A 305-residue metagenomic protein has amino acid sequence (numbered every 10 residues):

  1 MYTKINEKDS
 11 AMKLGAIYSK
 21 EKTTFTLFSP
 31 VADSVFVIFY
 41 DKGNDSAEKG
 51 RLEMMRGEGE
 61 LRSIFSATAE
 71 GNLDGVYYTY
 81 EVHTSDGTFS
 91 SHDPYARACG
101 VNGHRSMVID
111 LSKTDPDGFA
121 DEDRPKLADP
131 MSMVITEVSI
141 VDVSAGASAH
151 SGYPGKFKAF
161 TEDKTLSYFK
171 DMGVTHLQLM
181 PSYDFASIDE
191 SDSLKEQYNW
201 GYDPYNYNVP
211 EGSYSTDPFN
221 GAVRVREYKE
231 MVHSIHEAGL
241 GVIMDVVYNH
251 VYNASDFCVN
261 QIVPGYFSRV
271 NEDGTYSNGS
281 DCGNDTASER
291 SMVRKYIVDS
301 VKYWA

Functional and structural regions predicted by a protein language model:
M1-K20, G50-R51, G57-G155: The feature marks proteins involved in alpha-glucan
E21-T26: Structural beta-strand segments of beta-rich domains
F28, M55, I109, M180 (+1 more regions): Residue-level detector of conserved, well-ordered beta-strand and adjacent loop positions that form binding/recognition
F28-S34, L73: Short proline/glycine-enriched turn/loop motifs at strand-loop junctions of beta-rich domains
F36-I38: Beta-strand signatures of extracellular beta-sandwich domains
Y40-A47, S85: Change "in extracellular beta-sheet-rich domains … of secreted and cell-surface proteins" to "in beta-sheet-rich domains
S139-A305: Substrate-binding/active-site clefts of carbohydrate-active enzymes
